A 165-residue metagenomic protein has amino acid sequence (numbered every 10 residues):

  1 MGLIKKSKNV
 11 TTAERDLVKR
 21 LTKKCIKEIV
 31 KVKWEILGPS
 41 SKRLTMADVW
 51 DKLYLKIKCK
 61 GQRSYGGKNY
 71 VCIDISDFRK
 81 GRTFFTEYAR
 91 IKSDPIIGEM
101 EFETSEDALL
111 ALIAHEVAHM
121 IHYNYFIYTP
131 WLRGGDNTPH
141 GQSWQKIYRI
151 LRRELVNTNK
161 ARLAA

Functional and structural regions predicted by a protein language model:
M1-A111, M120-A165: Active-site-proximal or metal-binding-adjacent scaffold patches in catalytic folds
E116: Walker B catalytic acidic pair
